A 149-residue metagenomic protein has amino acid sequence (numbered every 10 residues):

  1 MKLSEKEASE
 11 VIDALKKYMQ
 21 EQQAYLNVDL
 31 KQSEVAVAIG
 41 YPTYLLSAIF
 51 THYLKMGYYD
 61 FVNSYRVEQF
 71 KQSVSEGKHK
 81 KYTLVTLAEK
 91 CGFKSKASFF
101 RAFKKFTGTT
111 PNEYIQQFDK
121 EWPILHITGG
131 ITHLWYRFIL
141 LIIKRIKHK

Functional and structural regions predicted by a protein language model:
M1-T86, K90, A102-K105, N112 (+1 more regions): Membrane-proximal linker segments that couple transmembrane helices to downstream signaling/catalytic modules
T43, S95-A97: The DNA-contacting recognition helix of HTH DNA-binding domains and analogous helical DNA-recognition elements
S98, T107: Ser/Thr-centric signal marking residues that sit in or immediately flank functional binding/regulatory motifs
I115: Short, flexible helix/strand-to-coil boundary loops that buttress conserved ligand/catalytic motifs in alpha/beta
